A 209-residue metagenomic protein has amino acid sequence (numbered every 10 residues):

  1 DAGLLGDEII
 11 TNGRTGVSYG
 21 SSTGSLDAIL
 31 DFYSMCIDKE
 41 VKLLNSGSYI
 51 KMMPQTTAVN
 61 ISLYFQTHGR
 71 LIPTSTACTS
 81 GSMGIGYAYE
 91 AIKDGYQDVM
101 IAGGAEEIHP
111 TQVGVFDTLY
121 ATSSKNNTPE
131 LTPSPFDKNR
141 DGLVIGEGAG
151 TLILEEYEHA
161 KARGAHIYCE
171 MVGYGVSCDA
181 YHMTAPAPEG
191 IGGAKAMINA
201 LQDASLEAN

Functional and structural regions predicted by a protein language model:
D1-L5, P54-F65, R70-A105, V144-A165: Active-site-proximal alpha-helical scaffold in enzymes
D1-T76, A105-V113, A208-N209: Conserved beta-ketoacyl condensing-enzyme motif
A2-G6, I37, F65, I92 (+6 more regions): Structural signal for hydrophobic packing residues in well-ordered secondary-structure cores of soluble enzyme domains
R14-S18, D98-A102, P133, Y168 (+1 more regions): Short glycine-aspartate micro-motif
D27-V41, A91-D94, V115-N126, P188-I191: A glycine- and small-aliphatic-rich helix-loop capping segment at beta-alpha/alpha-beta transitions that lines
G103-N139: Phosphate/pyrophosphate-binding betaalpha-module
P129-A208: Condensing-enzyme catalytic core mediating Claisen C-C bond formation in acyl metabolism
